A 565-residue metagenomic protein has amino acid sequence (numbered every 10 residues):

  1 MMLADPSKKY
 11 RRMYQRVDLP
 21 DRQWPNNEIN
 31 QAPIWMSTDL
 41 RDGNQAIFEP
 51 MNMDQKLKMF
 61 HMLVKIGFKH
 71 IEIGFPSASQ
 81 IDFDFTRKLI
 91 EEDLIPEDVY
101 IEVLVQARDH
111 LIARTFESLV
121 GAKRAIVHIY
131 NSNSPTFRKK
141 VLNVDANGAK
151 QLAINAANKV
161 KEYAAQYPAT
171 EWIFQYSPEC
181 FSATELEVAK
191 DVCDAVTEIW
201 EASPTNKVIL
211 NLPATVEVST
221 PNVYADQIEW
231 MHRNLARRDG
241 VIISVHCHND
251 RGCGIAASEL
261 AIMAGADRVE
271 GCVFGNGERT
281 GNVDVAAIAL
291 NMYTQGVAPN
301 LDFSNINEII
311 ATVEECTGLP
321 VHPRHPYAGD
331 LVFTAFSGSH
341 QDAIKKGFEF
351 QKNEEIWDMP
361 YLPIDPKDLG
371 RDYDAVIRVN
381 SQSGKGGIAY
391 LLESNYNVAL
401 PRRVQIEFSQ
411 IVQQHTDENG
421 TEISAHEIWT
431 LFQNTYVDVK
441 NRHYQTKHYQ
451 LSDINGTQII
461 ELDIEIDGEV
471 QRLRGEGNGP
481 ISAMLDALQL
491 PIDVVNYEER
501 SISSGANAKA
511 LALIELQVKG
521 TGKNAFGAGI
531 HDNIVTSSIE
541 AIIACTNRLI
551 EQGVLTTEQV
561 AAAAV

Functional and structural regions predicted by a protein language model:
M2-R41, G296-R474, A506-L511: A mid-to-C-terminal "edge-of-domain" accessory segment
A4, W35, N52-K69, T86 (+4 more regions): Alpha/beta enzyme core
D42, A46, P76-Q80, S134-T136 (+5 more regions): Short, small-residue-enriched loops and turns at beta-alpha junctions that line or gate enzyme active sites
F137, L212-A214, I242, E270-E278 (+4 more regions): Short beta-alpha connecting loops at secondary-structure transitions that line or flank enzyme active sites
V216-K352: Catalytic alpha/beta core domains of metabolic enzymes, predominantly
I492-G520, A528: Generic long, charged, amphipathic alpha-helical segments
G522-F526, I530-Q559: Mixed-charge, glycine-accented linear interaction segment located at domain edges/termini
